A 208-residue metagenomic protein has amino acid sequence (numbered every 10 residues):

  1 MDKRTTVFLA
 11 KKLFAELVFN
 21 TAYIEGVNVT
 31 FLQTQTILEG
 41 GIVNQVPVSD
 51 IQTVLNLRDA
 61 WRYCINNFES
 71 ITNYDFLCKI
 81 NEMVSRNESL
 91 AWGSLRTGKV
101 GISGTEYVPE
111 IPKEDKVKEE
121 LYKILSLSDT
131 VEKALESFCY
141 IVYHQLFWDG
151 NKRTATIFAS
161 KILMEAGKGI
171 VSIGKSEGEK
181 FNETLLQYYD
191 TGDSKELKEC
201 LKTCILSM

Functional and structural regions predicted by a protein language model:
M1-M208: FIC/Doc superfamily catalytic core
